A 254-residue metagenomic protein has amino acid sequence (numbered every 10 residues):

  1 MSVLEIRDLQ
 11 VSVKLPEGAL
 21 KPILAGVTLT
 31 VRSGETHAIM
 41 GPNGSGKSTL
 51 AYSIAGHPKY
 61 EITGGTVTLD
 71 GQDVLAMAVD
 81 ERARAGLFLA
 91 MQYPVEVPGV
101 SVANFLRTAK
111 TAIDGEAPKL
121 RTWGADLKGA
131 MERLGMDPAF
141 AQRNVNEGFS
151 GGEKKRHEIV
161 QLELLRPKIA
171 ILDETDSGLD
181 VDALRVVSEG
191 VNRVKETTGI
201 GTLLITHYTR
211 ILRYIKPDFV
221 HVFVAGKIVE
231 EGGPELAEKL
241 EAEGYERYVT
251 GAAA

Functional and structural regions predicted by a protein language model:
L4, L24-G26: Conserved structural motif at the start of ABC-family nucleotide-binding domains
M40-P42: The feature captures the beta-strand-to-loop junction immediately N-terminal to the Walker
T66-R82, N146: ABC ATPase NBD Q-loop/coupling interface
V95-K168: ABC-family P-loop ATPase nucleotide-binding domains
E174-T175, D182: Walker B catalytic motif
L184-G199: Helical segment within the ABC ATPase nucleotide-binding domain
F219, F223, K227-T250: Conserved beta-strand-loop-alpha-helix hinge in the C-terminal portion of ABC ATPase nucleotide-binding domains
